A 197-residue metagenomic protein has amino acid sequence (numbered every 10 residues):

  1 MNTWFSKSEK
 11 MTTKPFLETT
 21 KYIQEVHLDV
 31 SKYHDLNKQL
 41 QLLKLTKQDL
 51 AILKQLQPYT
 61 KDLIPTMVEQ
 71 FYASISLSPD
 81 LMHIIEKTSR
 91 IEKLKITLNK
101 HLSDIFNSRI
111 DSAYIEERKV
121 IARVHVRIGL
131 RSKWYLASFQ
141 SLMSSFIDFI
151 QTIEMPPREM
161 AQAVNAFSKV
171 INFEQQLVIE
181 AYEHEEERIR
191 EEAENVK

Functional and structural regions predicted by a protein language model:
N2-S31, L42, K47-Q48, K100-V196: Long, amphipathic alpha-helical coupling/dimerization segments that relay conformational signals between
N37-L40: SIR2/sirtuin-family catalytic core signature
L42-L45, L53-K54, Q70-I75, K93 (+1 more regions): Short hydrophobic/aromatic-rich motifs at helix boundaries and adjacent loops
A51-I84: N-terminal "first-domain core" detector
K54-K61, I84, T88, E92 (+2 more regions): Short, charged/polar micro-motifs that form catalytic or ligand-binding hotspots
Y59, L63-M67, F71, L94-L98 (+4 more regions): Residue-level detector of well-ordered alpha-helical segments, enriched for hydrophobic/aromatic packing positions
F71-Y72, S76-F106: Structured interaction and signal-relay segments at domain junctions
